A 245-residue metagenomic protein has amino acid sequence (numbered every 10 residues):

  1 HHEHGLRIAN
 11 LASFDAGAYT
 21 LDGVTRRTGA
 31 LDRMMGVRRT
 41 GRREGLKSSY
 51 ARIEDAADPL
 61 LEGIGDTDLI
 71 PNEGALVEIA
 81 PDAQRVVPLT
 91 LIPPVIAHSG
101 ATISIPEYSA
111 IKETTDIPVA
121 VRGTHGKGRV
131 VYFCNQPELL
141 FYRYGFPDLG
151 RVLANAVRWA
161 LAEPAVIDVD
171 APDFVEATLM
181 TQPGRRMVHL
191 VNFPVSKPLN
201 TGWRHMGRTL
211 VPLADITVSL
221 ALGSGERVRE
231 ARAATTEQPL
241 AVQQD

Functional and structural regions predicted by a protein language model:
H1-T67, E73, A154, R158: A glycine-rich, often tryptophan-bearing local segment used as a flexible ligand/cofactor-contacting loop or short
G5, A9, G29-D32, P59 (+3 more regions): A glycine-centered loop/beta-turn motif at secondary-structure junctions
A12, I92, T236: Residues that form or immediately flank small-molecule/cofactor binding pockets and catalytic motifs
Q84-L89, V157, P212-E237: Solvent-exposed beta-hairpin/edge-strand motifs
T102-S104, Y108, V228-Q244: Solvent-exposed beta-strand/loop surfaces of large extracellular or lumenal domains
D148-L149, R204-M206, A233-T236: Short intrinsically disordered coil segments
Q182, L210-P212: Solvent-exposed loop and beta-edge segments used for protein-protein assembly and interaction
P194-K197, T201, G207-L210, A221-R227: Accessory, solvent-exposed terminal regions and/or long lumenal/extracellular loops of proteins
